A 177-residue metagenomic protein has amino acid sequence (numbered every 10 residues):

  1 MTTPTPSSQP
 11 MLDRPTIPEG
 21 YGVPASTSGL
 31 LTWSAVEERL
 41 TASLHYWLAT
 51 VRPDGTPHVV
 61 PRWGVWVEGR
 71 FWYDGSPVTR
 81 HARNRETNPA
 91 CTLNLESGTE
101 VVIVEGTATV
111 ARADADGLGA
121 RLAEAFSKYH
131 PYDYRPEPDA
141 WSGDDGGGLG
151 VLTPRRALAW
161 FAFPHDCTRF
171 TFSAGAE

Functional and structural regions predicted by a protein language model:
T2-L30, E100-E177: Charged, gly/pro-rich active-site loop segments
E19-W47: Short, basic/aromatic recognition patches
G22-S28, V78-G98, P131-D133: Short, solvent-exposed cationic patches
T32-A35, H81, R121: Hydrophobic alpha-helical segments typical of transmembrane helices and their membrane-interface/capping positions
E37-E38, W63, R83, A140-S142: Short secondary-structure boundary/capping segments
S43-P77, R83-R85, C91-L95, I103-T107: Short beta-strand segments
L44-H45, A90, H130, A157: Generic structural signal for secondary-structure transition and capping sites
